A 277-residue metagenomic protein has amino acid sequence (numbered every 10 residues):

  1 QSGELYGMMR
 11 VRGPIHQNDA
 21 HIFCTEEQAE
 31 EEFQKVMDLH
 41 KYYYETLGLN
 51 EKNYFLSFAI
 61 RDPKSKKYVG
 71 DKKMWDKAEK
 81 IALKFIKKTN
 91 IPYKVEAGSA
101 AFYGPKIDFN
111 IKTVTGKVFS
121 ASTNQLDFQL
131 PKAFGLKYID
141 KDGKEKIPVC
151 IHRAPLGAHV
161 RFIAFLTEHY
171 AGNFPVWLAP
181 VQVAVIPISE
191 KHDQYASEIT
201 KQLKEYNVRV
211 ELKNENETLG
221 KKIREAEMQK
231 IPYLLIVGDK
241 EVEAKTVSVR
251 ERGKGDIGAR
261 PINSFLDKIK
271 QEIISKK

Functional and structural regions predicted by a protein language model:
Q1-K277: NTP/phosphate- and nucleic-acid-binding module
